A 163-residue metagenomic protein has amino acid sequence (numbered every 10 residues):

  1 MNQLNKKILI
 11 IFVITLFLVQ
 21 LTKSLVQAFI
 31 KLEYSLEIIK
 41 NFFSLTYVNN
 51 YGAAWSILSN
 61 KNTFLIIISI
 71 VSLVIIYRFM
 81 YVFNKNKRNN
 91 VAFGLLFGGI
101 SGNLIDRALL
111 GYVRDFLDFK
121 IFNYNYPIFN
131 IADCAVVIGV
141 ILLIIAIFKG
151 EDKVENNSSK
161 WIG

Functional and structural regions predicted by a protein language model:
M1-G163: Alpha-helical transmembrane bundles and membrane-interface segments of multipass inner-membrane proteins
